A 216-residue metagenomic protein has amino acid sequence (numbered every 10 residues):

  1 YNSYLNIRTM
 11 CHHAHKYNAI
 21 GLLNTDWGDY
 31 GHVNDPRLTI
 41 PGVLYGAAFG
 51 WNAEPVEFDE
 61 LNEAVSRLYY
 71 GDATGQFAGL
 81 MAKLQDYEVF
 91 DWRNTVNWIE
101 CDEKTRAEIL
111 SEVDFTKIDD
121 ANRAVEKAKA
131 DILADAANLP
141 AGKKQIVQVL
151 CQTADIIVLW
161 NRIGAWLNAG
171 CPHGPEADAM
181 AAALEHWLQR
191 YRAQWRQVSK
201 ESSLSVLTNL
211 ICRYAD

Functional and structural regions predicted by a protein language model:
Y1-D216: Substrate-binding groove of N-acetylhexosamine-processing glycoside hydrolases
